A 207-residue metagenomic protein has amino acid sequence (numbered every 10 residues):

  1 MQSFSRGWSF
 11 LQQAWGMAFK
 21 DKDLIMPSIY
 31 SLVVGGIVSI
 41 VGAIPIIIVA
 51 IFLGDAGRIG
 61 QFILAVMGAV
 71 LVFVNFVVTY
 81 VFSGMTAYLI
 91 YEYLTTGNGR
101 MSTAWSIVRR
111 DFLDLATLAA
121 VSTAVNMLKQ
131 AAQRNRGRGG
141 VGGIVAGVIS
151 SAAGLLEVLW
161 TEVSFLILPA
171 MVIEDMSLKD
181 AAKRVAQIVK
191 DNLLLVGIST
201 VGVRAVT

Functional and structural regions predicted by a protein language model:
M1-T207: Hydrophobic alpha-helical membrane segments
